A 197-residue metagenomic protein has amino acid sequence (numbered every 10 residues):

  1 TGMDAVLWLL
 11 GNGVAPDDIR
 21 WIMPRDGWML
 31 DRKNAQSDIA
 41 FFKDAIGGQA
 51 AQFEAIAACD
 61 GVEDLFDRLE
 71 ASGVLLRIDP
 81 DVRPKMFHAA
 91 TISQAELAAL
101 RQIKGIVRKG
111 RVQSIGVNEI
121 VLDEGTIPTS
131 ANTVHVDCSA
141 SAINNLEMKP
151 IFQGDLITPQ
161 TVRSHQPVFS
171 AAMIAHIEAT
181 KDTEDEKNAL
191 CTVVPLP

Functional and structural regions predicted by a protein language model:
T1-E70, L75-R77, V82-A95, G105-R108 (+2 more regions): Rossmann-like dinucleotide-binding core of oxidoreductases
E54, E63, E70, E96 (+3 more regions): Glutamate identity and glutamate-enriched acidic tracts
V107-K109, Q113-G116, V121-P197: Glycine-enriched catalytic-core subsegment of oxygenase/oxidase enzymes
